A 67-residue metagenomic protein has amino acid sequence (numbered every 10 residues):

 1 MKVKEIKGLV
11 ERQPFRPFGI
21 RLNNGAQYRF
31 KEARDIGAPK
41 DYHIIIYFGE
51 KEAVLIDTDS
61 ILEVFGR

Functional and structural regions predicted by a protein language model:
M1-R67: Motif-centric detector for short Cys/His coordination patterns
